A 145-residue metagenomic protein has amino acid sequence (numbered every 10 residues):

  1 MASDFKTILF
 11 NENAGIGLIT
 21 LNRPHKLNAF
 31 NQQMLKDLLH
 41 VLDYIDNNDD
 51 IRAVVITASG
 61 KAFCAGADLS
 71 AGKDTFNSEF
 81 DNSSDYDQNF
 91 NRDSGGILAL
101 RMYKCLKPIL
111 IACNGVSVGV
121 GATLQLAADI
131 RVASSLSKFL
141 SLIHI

Functional and structural regions predicted by a protein language model:
M1-S59, T75: Conserved CoA-thioester-binding segment of acyl-CoA-metabolizing enzymes
I19, I56, D68, L124-Q125: Hydrophobic/aromatic residues within transmembrane alpha-helices of multi-pass small-molecule transporters
A58-R101, S117: Glycine- (often His-adjacent) and acidic-residue-rich active-site loop that binds/positions the CoA thioester
L98-I111: Conserved catalytic cysteine-centered active-site region of acyl-thioester-dependent Claisen-condensing enzymes
V120-R131, S135-L136: Active-site-proximal glycine-rich helix-loop-beta segment
I143-I145: Conserved small/polar residues in nucleotide/adenosyl-binding loops
